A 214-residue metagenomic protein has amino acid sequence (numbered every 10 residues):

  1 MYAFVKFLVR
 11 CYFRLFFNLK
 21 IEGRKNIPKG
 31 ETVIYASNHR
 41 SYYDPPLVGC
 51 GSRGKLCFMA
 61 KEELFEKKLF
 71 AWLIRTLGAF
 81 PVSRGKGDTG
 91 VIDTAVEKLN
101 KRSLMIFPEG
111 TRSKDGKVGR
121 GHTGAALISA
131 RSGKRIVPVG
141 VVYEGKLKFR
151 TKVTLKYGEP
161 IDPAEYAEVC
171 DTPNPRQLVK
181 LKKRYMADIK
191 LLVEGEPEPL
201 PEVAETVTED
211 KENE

Functional and structural regions predicted by a protein language model:
M1-E22, K67-L77: A transmembrane-helix-recognition feature enriched in membrane-embedded lipid enzymes and envelope glyco-/phospholipid
F4, L8, D44-L47, A60 (+3 more regions): Hydrophobic alpha-helical segments typical of transmembrane helices and their membrane-interface/capping positions
R14, P28-K86: Catalytic core of membrane glycerolipid acyltransferases/transacylases, capturing the structured, soluble-facing
L19, G54-L56, L77, R102 (+1 more regions): A structural micro-motif
K20, K86-V91: Glycine-rich, highly charged phosphate/nucleotide-binding loops
K20-G30: Membrane-interface helix-loop junction between the first two transmembrane segments
G23, N38, A60-K61, G78 (+2 more regions): A secondary-structure boundary/capping signal
G90-E214: Non-catalytic C-terminal accessory region of glycerolipid acyltransferases and related lyso-lipid remodeling enzymes
